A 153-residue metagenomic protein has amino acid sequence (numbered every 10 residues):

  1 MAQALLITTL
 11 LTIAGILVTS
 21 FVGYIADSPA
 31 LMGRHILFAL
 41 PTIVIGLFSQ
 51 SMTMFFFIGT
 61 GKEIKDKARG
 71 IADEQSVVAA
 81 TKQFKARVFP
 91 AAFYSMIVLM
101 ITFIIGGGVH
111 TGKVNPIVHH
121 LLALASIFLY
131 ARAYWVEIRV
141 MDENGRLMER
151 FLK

Functional and structural regions predicted by a protein language model:
M1-A4, D27-P41, A80-R87, T111-V118: Membrane-interfacial loop-to-transmembrane-helix junctions in polytopic alpha-helical membrane proteins
M1-L5, S76-I104: Loop-to-transmembrane boundary segments
M1-Y24, E149-K153: Alpha-helical transmembrane segments of integral membrane proteins, especially early/N-terminal helices
L5-T12, A39-T42, A91, S95-V98 (+2 more regions): Hydrophobic alpha-helical transmembrane segments of polytopic
I13-T19, G33-G61, S126-W135: Hydrophobic alpha-helical membrane-embedded segments
G15-V22, A91-V114: Alpha-helical transmembrane segments and their membrane-interface junctions in multi-pass membrane proteins
K65-A91, M148-K153: Short membrane-interface loop/juxtamembrane segments of multi-pass integral membrane proteins
T111-L152: Alpha-helical transmembrane segments and their immediate juxtamembrane interface regions
